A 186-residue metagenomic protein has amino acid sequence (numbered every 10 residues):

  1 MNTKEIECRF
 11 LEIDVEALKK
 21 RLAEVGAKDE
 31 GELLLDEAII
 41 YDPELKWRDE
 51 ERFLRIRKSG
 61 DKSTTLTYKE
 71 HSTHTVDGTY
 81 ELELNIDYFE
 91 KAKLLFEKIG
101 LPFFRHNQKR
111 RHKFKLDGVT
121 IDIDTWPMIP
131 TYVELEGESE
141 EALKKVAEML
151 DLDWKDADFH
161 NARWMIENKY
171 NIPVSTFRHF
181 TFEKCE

Functional and structural regions predicted by a protein language model:
M1-T120, K155-E186: N-terminal strand-loop-strand beta-hairpin
D124-I129: A contiguous pocket-lining binding segment that forms or flanks enzyme active sites
K144-K155: Long, well-ordered alpha-helical scaffolding segments within enzyme catalytic domains, especially pronounced
